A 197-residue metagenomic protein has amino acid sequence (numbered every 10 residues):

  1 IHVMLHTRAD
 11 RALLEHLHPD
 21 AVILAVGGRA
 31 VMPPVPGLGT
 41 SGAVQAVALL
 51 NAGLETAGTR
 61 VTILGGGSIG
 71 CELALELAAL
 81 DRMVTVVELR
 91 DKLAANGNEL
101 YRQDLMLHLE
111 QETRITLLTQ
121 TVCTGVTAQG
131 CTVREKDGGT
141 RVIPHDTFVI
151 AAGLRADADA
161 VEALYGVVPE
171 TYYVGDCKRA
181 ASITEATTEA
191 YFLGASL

Functional and structural regions predicted by a protein language model:
I1-A9, E110-C123: A conserved beta-strand/loop element that lines the FAD pocket in flavoprotein oxidoreductases
H2-A21, V26-G42, V47-L100, E135-L197: Rossmann-like dinucleotide/flavin-binding elements
E99-I115: Short, conserved SAM-binding/catalytic segment of Class I S-adenosyl-L-methionine-dependent methyltransferases
Q129-R134: Short polybasic amphipathic segments
